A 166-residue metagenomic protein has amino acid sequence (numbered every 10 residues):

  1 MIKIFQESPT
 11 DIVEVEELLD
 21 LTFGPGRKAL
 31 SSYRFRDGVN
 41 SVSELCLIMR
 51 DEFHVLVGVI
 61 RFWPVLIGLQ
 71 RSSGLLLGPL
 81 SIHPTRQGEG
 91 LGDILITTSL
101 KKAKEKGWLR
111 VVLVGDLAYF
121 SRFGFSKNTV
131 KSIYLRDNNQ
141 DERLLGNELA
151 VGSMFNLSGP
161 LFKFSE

Functional and structural regions predicted by a protein language model:
M1-Y33, S41-V57, V151-E166: Short amphipathic alpha-helix that is part of the acyltransferase structural core
S32-G38, K131-L135: Short, solvent-exposed loop/turn elements at beta->coil junctions and helix N-caps that rim active or binding pockets
C46-I48, V55-L66, S73-S81: Conserved beta-strand in the GNAT
V55, H83-I94, K106, R122: Conserved glycine-rich acetyl-CoA-binding loop
L77, I82, G88-K101, L113: Conserved acetyl-CoA-binding loop-helix of GNAT-fold acetyltransferases
E105-L109, V114-Q140: Conserved active-site alpha-helix within GNAT-family acetyltransferase domains
T129-N147, V151-E166: Non-DNA-binding regulatory cores of transcription-related proteins, predominantly C-terminal effector-binding
